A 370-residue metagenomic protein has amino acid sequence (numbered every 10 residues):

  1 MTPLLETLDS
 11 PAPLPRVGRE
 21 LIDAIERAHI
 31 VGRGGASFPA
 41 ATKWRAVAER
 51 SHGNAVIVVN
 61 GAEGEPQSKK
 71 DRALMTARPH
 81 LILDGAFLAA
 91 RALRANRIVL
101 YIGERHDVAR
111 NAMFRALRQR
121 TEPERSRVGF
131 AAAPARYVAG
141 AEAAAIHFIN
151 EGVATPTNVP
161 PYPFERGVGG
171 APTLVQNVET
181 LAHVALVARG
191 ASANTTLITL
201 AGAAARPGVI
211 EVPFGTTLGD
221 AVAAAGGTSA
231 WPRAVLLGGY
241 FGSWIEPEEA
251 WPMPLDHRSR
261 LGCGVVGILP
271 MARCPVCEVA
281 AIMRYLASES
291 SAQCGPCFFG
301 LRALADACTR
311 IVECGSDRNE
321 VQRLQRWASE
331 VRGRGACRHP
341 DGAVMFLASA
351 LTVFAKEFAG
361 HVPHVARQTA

Functional and structural regions predicted by a protein language model:
M1-A154: Iron-sulfur-cluster electron-transfer modules
P11-A24, G53-A55, K70-L74, N96-I98 (+4 more regions): Ferredoxin-type iron-sulfur electron-transfer modules in oxidoreductases and energy-metabolism complexes
A36, A41-W44, K69-D71, R110-R115 (+8 more regions): Short acidic, glycine/serine/threonine-rich loops at helix termini
R45, A62-G64, A135-R136, A143-A144 (+9 more regions): Short, glycine-/Ser/Thr-/acidic-enriched flexible segments
K70-L81, P172, Q176, I210-P213 (+1 more regions): Short alpha-helix boundary/capping segments
L81-G85, T196, E278-A281: Well-ordered alpha-helical segments embedded in enzymatic catalytic cores
N96-I98, G227-G239: Short loop-to-beta-strand transition segments
H106-L218, A225-S229: Hydrophobic alpha-helical positions that pack around
